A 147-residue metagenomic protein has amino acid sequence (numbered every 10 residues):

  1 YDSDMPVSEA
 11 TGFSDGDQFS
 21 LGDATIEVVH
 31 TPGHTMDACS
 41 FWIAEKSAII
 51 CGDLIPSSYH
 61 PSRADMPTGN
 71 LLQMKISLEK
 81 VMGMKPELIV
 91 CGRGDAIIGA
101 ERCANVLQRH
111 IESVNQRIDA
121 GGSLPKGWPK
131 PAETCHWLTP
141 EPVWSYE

Functional and structural regions predicted by a protein language model:
Y1-S20, E112, Q116: Active-site HxH/HxHxD metal-binding segment of metal-dependent hydrolases
S3, T25-V106, H110-S113: Metallo-beta-lactamase
V7, S57, E141-V143: Generic low-complexity segments that are intrinsically disordered, proline-rich and/or Lys/Arg-biased
E9, N70, I89, W128 (+1 more regions): A generic alpha-helix propensity feature with a strong bias for hydrophobic helices
Q18, P86-E87, D119: Generic structural signal for secondary-structure transition and capping sites
D23-T25, E147: Extended amphipathic secondary-structure runs
A120-E147: C-terminal regulatory/interaction regions
